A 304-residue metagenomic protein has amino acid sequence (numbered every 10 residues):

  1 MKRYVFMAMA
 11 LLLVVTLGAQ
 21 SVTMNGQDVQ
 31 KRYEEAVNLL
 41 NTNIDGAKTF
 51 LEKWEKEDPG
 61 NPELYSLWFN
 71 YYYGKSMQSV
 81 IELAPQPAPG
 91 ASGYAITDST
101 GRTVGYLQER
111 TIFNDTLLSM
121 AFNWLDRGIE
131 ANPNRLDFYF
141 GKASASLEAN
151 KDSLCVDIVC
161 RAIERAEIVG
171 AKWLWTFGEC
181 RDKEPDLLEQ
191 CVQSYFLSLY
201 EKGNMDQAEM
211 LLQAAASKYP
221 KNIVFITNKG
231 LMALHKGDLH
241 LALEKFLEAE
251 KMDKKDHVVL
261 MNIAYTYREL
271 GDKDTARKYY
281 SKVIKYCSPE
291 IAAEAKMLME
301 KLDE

Functional and structural regions predicted by a protein language model:
Q20-T116: N-terminal leader/linker segments that initiate helical-solenoid repeat arrays
D28-V29, P62-E63, L136-D137, G170 (+5 more regions): Helix-start (N-cap) detector for alpha-helical repeat units in TPR-like alpha-solenoids, especially tetratricopeptide
L67-W68, G141, S194, N228 (+2 more regions): Canonical tetratricopeptide repeat
Y71-R127, A131-N134, G141, E148-A149 (+3 more regions): Short coil/linker segments at helix-helix boundaries
E179-M252: Alpha-helical adaptor scaffolds
